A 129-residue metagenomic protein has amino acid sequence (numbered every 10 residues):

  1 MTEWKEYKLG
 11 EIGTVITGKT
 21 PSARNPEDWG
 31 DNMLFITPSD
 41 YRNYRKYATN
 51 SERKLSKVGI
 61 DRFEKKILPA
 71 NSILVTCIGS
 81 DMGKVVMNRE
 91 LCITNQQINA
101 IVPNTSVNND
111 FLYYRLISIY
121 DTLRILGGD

Functional and structural regions predicted by a protein language model:
M1-T20: Non-catalytic DNA-recognition/assembly elements of restriction-modification systems
M1-Y7, I98-N109, R124-I125: Proline-centric
E3, A23, D61-R62: Short, solvent-exposed loop/turn positions at domain surfaces that link secondary-structure elements or cap domain
G10-G13, A23-V58, M87: DNA target-recognition patches
V15, Y41-R42, D81, T122: Active-site/binding-pocket entry motifs
K19-A23, G83-K84, L126: A short, acidic/glycine-rich surface segment
T37-P38, E52-I119: A short beta-sheet element
L116-D129: Specificity-determining recognition surfaces
